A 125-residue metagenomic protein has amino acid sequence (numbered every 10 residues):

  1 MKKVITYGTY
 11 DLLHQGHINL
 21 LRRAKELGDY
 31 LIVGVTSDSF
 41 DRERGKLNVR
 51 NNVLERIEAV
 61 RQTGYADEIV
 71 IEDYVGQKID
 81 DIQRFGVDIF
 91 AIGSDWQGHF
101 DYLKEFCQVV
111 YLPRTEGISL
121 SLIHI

Functional and structural regions predicted by a protein language model:
M1-L122: Nucleotidyltransferase catalytic core that binds NTPs
